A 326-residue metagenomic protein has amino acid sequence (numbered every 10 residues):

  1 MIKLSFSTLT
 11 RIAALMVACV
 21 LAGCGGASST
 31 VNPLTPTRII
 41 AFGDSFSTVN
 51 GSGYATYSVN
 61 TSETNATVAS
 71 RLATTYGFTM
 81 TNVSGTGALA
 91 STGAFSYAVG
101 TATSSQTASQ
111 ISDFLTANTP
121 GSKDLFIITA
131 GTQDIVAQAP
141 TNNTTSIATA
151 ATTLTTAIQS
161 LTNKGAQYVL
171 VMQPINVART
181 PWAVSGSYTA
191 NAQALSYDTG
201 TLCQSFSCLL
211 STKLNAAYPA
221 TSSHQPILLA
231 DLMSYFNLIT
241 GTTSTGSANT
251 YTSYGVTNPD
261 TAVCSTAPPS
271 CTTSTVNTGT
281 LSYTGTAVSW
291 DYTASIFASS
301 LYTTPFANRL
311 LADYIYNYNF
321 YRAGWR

Functional and structural regions predicted by a protein language model:
I2-A13: Bacterial N-terminal signal peptides that target proteins for export
I12-A22: Bacterial N-terminal signal peptides
C24-R326: Conserved active-site regions of diverse hydrolases
